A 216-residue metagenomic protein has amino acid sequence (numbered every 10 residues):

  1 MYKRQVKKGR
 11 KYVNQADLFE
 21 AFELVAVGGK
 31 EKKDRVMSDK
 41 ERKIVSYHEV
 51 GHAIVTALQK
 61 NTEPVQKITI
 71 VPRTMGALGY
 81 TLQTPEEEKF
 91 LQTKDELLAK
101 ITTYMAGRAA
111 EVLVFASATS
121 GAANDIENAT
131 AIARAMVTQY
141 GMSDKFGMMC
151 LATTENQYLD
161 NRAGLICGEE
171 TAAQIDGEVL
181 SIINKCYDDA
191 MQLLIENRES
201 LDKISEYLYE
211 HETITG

Functional and structural regions predicted by a protein language model:
M1-Q5: Conserved small/polar residues in nucleotide/adenosyl-binding loops
V6-E20, T81-F90, K94: Short secondary-structure boundary segments
V6-L18, V25-I44, Y140-M148: C-terminal helical "lid" subdomain and adjoining coupling/linker elements of P-loop NTPases
F19-L24, T74-A77: Short, conserved phosphate-binding/catalytic loop or strand-edge motifs used in phosphoryl-/nucleotidyl-transfer
R42-S46, A53-G216: Soluble catalytic regions of large protease machineries
